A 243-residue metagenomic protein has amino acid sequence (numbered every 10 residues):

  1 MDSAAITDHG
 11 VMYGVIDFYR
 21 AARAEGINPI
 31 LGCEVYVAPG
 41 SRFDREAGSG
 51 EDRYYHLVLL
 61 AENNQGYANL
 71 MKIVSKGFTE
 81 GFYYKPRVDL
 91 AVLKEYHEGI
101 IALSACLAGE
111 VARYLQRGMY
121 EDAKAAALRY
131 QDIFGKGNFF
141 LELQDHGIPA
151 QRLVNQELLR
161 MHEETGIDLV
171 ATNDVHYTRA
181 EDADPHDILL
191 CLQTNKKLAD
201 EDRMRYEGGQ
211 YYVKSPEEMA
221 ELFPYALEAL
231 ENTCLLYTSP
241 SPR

Functional and structural regions predicted by a protein language model:
M1-S239: Phosphodiester-processing cores and adjacent nucleic acid-binding clamps
S241-R243: Positively charged, low-complexity/disordered segments
